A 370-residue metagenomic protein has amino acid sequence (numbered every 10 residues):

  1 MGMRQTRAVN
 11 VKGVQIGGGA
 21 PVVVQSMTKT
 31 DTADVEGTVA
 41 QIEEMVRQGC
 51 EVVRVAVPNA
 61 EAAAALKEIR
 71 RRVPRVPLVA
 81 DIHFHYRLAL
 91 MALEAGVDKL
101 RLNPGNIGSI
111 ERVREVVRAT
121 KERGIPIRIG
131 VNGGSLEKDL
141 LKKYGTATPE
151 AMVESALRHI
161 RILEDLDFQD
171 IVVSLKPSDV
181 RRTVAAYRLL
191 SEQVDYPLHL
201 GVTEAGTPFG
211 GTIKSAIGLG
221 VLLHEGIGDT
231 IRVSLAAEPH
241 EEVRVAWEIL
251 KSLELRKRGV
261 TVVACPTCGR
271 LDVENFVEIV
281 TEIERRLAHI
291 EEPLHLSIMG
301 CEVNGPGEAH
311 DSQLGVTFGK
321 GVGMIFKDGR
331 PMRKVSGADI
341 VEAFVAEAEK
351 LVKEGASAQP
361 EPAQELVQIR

Functional and structural regions predicted by a protein language model:
M1-M27, K121, R285: N-terminal amphipathic alpha-helix/helix-capping segment at the start of soluble metabolic enzymes
G18-G37, A56-P58, V76-H85, L140-V153 (+1 more regions): Active-site mouth loops of central-metabolism enzymes
V24, D81, I129, V173 (+5 more regions): Conserved, mostly hydrophobic/aromatic
K29, D34-V35, V46-V73, R101-S109 (+1 more regions): Glycine-rich, proline-tolerant flexible connector loops at the mouths of alpha/beta enzymes
N59-A80, E115-I127, Y187-L198, T281-L287: Alpha-helix-loop-beta-strand connector modules within alpha/beta enzyme cores
R72-V76, L93-L100, K121-G124, S191-P197 (+3 more regions): Glycine-enriched alpha-helix->loop->beta-strand junction motifs that scaffold or abut catalytic
R87-R128: Hydrophobic or amphipathic alpha-helical targeting/insertion segments
N132, L140-E291, H295-I298: Catalytic alpha/beta core domains of metabolic enzymes, predominantly
